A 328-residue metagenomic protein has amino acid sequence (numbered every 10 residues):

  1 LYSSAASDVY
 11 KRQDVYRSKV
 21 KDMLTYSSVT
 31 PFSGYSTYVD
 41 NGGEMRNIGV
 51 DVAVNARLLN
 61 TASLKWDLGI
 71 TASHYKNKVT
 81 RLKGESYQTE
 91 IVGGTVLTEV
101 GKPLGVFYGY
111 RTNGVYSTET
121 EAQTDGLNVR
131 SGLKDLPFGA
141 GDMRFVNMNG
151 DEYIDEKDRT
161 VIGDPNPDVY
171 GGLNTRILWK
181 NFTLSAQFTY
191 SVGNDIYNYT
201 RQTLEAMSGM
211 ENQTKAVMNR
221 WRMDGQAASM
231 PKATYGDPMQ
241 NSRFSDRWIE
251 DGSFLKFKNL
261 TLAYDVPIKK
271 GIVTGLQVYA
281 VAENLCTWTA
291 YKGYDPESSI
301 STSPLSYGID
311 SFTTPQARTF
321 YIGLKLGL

Functional and structural regions predicted by a protein language model:
L1-A6, Y10: Single conserved hydrophobic/aromatic residue that forms the stacking wall/gate of nucleotide- or nucleobase-binding
S7, V52-A56, L173-W179, A186 (+3 more regions): Residues on the lipid-exposed face of transmembrane beta-strands in outer-membrane beta-barrel proteins
V15-K21, A56-L58, A72-K78, W179-N181 (+5 more regions): Transmembrane beta-strands of outer-membrane beta-barrel pores
V15-K21, Y35-S36, E44-V50, L64 (+5 more regions): Transmembrane beta-barrel architecture of outer-membrane proteins
M23-S27, N77-E90, G193-W221, W288-S298: Outer-membrane beta-barrel and related beta-rich outer-membrane complex signature in Gram-negative bacteria
D40, R57-D164, E283, A290-G293: Conserved small-residue
G42-N47, E90-T120, R220-S229, Q240-S242 (+1 more regions): C-terminal beta-signal and terminal closure region of outer-membrane beta-barrel proteins
S191-Q277, V281-A282: Extracytoplasmic gating/loop element in the C-terminal half of outer-membrane beta-barrel translocons and assembly
